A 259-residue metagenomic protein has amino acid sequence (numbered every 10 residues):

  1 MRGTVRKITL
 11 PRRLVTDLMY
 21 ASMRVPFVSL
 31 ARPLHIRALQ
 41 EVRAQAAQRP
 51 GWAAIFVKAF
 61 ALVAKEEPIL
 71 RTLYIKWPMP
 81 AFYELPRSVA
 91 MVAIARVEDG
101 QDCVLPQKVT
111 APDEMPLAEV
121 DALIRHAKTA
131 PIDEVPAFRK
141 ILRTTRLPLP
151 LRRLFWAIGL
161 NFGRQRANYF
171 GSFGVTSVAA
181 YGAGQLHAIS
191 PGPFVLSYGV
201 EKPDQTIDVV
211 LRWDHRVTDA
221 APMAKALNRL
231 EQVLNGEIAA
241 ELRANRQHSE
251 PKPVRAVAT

Functional and structural regions predicted by a protein language model:
M1-T259: C-terminal catalytic/motor cores of large multi-domain enzyme assemblies
